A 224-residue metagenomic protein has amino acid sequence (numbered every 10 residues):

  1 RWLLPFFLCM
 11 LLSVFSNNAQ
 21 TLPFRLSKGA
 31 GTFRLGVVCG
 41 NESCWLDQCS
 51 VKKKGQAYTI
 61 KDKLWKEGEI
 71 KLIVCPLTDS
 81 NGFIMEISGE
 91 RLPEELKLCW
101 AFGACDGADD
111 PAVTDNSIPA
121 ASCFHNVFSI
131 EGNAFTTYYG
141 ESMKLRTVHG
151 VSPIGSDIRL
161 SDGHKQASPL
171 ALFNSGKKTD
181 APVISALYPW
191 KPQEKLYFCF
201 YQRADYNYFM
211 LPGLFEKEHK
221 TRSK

Functional and structural regions predicted by a protein language model:
P5-S13: Bacterial N-terminal signal peptides
M10-L11, A19, H219: Prokaryotic Sec-type signal peptides and long signal-anchor helices with extended Leu/Ile/Val-rich h-regions
F15-L64, Y138-D162: An extended acidic
F15-P23, G68-V74, P111: Non-catalytic, glycine-rich low-complexity segments
L22, S43-W45, G55-A57, I70-L72 (+2 more regions): Sparse, context-dependent recognition of short Cys/His-centered cofactor- or disulfide-binding micro-motifs
Y58-T78: Low-complexity, acidic Ser/Thr/Pro/Gly-rich terminal tails and inter-domain linkers that flank the onset of structured
E69-I70, L77-I84, S88-K224: Acidic/polar, glycine-enriched structural segments that form the non-catalytic walls/loops of the carbohydrate-binding
